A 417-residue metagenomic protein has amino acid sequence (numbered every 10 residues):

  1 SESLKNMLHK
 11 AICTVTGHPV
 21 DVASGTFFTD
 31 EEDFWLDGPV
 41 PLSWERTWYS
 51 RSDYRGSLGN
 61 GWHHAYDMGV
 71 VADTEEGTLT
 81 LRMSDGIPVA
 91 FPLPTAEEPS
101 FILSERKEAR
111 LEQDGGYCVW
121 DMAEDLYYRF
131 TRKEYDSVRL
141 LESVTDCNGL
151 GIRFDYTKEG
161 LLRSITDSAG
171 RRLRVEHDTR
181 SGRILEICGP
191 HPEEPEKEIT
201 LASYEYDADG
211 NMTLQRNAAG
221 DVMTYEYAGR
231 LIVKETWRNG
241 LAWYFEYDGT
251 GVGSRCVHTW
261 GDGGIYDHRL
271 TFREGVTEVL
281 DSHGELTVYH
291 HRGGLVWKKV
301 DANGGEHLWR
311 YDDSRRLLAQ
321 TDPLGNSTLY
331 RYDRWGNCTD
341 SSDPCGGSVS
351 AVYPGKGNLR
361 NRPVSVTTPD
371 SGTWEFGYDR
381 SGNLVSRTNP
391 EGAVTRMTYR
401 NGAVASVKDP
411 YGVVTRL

Functional and structural regions predicted by a protein language model:
S1-L42, R46-S50: Intrinsically disordered, low-complexity segments enriched in small residues
K10-C13, L58, E98: Short, functional N-terminal and low-complexity linear motifs
F27-D30, A65, D73-E76: Short alpha-helical segments and helix-capping/turn motifs at coil-helix boundaries
S50, N60-G61, V71-L417: Extended charged/polar low-complexity repeat regions
D53-A65: Short, polar loop/linker segments at the starts of domains and inter-domain junctions
